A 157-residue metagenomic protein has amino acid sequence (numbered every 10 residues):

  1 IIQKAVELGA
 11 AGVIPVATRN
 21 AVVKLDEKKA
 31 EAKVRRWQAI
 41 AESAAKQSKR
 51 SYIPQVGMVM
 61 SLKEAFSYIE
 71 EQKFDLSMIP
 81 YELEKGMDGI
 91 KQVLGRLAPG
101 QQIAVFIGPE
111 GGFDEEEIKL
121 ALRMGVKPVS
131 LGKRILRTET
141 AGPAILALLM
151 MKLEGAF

Functional and structural regions predicted by a protein language model:
I1-M78: RNA substrate-binding interface of SAM-dependent RNA methyltransferases
K28-A30, Q92-G95, K119-A121, A144: Short, glycine/charged-enriched secondary-structure capping and boundary segments
P54-M58, E110, R134, T138: Glycine- and other small-residue-rich loops at beta-strand/loop junctions that grip anionic moieties
M60-F66, K85-M87, L136: A short acidic, often aromatic-flanked loop/helix-cap motif at beta-alpha or helix-coil junctions that lines enzyme
Q72-K73, S77-G112, E117-I118, K127-V129: Active-site/ligand-binding-proximal alpha/beta "capping" segment
E115-F157: Structured adenosyl-cofactor binding patch, chiefly the S-adenosyl-L-methionine
